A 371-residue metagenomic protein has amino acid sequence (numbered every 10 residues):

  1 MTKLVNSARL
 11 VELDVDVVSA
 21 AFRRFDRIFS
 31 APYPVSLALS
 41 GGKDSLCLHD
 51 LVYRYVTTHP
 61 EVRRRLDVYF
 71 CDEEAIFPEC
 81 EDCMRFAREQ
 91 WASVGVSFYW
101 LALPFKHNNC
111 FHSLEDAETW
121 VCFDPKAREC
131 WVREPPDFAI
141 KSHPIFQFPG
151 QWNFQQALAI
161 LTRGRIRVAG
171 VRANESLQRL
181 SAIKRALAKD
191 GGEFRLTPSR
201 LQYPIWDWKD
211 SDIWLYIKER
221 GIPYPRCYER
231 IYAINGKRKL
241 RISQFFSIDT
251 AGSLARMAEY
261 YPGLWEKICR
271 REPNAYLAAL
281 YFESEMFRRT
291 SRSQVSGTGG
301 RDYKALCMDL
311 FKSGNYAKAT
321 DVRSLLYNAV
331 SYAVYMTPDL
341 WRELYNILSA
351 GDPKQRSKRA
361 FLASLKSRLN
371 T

Functional and structural regions predicted by a protein language model:
M1-S36, K43-T371: Nucleotide-activated chemistry modules centered on ATP-dependent adenylation/adenylyltransferase
